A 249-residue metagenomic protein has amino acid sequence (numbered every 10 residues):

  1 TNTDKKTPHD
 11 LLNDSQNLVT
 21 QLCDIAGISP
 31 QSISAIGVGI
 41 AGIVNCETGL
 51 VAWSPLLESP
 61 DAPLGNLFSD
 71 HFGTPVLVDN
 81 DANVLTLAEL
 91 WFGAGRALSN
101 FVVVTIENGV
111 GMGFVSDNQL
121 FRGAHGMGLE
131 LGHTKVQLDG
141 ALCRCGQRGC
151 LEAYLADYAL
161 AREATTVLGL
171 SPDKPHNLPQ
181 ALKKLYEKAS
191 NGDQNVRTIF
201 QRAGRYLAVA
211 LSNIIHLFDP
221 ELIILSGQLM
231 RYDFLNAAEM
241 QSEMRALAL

Functional and structural regions predicted by a protein language model:
T1-S34, T48, D70-T74, W91-F92 (+3 more regions): ATP-binding/phosphotransfer module of carbohydrate and carboxylate kinases, centering on a glycine-rich
A26, S32-G39, I43-A161: Phosphate-binding/catalytic loop of phosphoryl-transfer enzymes
